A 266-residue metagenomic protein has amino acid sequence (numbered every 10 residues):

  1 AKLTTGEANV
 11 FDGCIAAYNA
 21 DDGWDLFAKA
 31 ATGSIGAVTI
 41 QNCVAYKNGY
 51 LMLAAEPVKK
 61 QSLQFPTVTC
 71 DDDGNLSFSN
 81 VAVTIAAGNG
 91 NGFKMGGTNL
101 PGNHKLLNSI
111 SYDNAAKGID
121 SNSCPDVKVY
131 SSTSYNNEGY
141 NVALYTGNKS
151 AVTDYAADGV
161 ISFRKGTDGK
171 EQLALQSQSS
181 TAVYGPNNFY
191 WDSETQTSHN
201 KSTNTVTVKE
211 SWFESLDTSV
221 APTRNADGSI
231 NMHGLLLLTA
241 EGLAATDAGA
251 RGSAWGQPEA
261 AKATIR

Functional and structural regions predicted by a protein language model:
A1-E7, A20-F27, G49-N91, N99-L100 (+4 more regions): Short glycine/acidic-rich loop motifs that flank beta-strands on beta-rich extracellular proteins
K2, D12, A17, D22 (+12 more regions): Feature marks extracellular polysaccharide-active and adherence modules
T5-G6, F11, S34-I35, I40 (+13 more regions): Parallel beta-helix/beta-solenoid
A8, C14, K47, N91 (+7 more regions): Generic hydrophobic/packing signal
K59-A82, A86, K149-R266: Acidic, glycine- and Ser/Thr-rich low-complexity intrinsically disordered tracts in extracellular/secreted proteins
